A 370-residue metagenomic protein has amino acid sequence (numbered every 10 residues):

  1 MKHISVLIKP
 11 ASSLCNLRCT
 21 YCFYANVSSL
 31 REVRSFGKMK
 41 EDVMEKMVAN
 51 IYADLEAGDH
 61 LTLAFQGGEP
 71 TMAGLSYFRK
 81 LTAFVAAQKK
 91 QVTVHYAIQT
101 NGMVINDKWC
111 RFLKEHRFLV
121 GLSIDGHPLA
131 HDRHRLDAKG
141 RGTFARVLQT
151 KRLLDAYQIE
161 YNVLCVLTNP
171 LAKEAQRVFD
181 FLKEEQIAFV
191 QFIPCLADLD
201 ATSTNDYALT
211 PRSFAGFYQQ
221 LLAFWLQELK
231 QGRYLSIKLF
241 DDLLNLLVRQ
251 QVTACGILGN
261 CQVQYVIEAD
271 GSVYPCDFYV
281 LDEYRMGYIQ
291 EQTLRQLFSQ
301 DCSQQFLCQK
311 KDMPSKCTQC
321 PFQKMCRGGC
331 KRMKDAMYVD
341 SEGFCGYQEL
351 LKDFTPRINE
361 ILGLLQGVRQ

Functional and structural regions predicted by a protein language model:
K2-D42: Canonical Radical SAM [4Fe-4S] cluster-binding loop centered on the CxxxCxxC motif and its immediate flanking residues
V6-K9, T62-G68, H95-T100, I237-F240: Extended hydrophobic secondary-structure segments that form protein cores and membrane-embedded regions
A11-R18, E69-M72, C261, C317-Q319 (+1 more regions): Cysteine-centered iron-sulfur cluster-binding motifs in ferredoxin-type domains/subunits of redox enzymes
V33-K38, R133-R141, D206-L209, A336: Short glycine-enriched, charge-decorated loop/helix-capping segments at active-site entrances that position
M44, V48-A64, A73-L196: Radical SAM/AdoMet-radical enzyme domain recognition
D137-A145, R152-G256, N260, V266-A269 (+1 more regions): Radical SAM enzyme [4Fe-4S]-AdoMet core and its adjacent flexible, acidic and glycine-rich loops/tails across
V280-Q370: Flexible mid-to-C-terminal extensions adjoining Fe-S/redox cofactors in radical SAM and related proteins
